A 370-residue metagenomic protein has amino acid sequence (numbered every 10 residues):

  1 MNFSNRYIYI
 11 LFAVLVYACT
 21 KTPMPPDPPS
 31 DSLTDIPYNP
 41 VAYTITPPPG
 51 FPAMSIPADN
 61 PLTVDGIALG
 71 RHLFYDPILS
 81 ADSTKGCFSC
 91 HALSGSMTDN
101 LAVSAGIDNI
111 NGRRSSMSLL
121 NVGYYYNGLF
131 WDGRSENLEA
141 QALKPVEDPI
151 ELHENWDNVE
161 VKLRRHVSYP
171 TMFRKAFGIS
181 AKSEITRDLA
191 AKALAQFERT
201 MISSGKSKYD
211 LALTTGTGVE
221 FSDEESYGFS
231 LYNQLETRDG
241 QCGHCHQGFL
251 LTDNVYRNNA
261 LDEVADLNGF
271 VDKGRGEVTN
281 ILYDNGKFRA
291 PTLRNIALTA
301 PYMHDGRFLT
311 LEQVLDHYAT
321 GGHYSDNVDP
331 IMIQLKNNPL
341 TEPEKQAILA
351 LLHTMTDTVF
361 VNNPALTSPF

Functional and structural regions predicted by a protein language model:
M1-I8: Bacterial N-terminal signal peptides that target proteins for export
Y17-A18: C-terminal motif of bacterial Sec signal peptides marking the signal peptidase cleavage site
K21: Short, conserved catalytic or interaction motifs in soluble domains
M24-K144, S207-L309, Q313-H317, G322-N327 (+1 more regions): Short glycine/threonine-rich turn/loop motifs
S83-G86, S115, R134, N155 (+3 more regions): Generic hydrophobic, aliphatic-rich segments that mediate packing or membrane embedding
P149-E154: A gly/proline- and charged-residue-enriched helix-loop-helix capping module
W156-K175, I179, S183-S204, A297 (+1 more regions): C-terminal capping alpha-helices of c-type cytochrome domains
